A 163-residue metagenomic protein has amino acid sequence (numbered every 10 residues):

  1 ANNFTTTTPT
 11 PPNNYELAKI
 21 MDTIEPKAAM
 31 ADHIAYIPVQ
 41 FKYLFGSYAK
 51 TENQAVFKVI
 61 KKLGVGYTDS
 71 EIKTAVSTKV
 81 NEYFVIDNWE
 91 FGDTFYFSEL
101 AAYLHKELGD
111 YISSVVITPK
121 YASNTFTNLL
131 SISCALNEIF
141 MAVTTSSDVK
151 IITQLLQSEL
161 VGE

Functional and structural regions predicted by a protein language model:
A1-F91, G162: Carbohydrate-recognition loop of C-type lectin domains
G46-A49, Y67-E163: An aromatic-glycine-centered, glycine-rich loop/turn in mixed alpha/beta architecture
